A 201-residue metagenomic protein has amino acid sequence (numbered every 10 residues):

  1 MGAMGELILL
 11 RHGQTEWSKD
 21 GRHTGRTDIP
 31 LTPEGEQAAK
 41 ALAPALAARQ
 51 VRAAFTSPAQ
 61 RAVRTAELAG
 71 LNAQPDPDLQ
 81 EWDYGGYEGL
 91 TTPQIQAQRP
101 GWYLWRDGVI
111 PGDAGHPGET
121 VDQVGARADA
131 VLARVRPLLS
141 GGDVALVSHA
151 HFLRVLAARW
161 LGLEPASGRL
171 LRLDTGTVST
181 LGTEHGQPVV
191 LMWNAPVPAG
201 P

Functional and structural regions predicted by a protein language model:
M1-G5, D76, Y84-Q94, P137-G142 (+1 more regions): Acidic, low-complexity terminal tails and accessory targeting/binding regions of phosphate-metabolizing enzymes
L7, G142-A150: Generic beta-sheet signal
L7-T65, A114-D129: Loop-to-helix element that buttresses phosphate recognition and phosphoryl-transfer chemistry
A41-Y103: Phosphate-coordination/substrate-recognition cap region in phosphate-metabolizing enzymes
L68, V155, R159: Active-site signature of alpha/beta-hydrolase-fold catalytic machinery across serine- and Asp/Cys-nucleophile hydrolases
W102, R106, I110-L139: Internal catalytic-core helix/loop-beta-alpha segment that presents or stabilizes conserved functional determinants
A150-R154, E184: GST superfamily/GST-like fold recognition
